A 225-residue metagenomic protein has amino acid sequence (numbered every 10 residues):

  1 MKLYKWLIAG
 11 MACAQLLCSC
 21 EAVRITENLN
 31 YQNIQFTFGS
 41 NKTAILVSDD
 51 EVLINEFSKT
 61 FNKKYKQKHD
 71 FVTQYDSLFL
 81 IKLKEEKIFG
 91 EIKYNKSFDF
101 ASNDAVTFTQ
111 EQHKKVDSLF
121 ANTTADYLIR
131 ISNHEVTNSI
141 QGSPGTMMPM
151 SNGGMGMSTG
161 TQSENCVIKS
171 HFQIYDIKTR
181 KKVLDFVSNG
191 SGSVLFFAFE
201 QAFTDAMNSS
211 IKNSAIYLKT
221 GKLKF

Functional and structural regions predicted by a protein language model:
M1-C18: Sec-dependent bacterial lipoprotein signal peptides
K2, C20-R24, F108-Q112: N-terminal entry module detector
K2, I34-F36, L119-A121: A general structural signal for short secondary-structure junctions and capping/turn motifs
I8, Q67, F71, G160: Conserved aromatic-histidine-acidic binding/catalytic patches
A14-L17, T37, N122: Alpha-helix termination/capping residues and helix-transition junctions
C20-A44, D50-N55, E135, Q141 (+1 more regions): C-terminal/domain-edge helix-coil "capping" segments
D49-R130, H134, I177, K181-F186: N-terminal segment of the mature soluble domain
V106-Y175: Surface-exposed short loop/turn segments
